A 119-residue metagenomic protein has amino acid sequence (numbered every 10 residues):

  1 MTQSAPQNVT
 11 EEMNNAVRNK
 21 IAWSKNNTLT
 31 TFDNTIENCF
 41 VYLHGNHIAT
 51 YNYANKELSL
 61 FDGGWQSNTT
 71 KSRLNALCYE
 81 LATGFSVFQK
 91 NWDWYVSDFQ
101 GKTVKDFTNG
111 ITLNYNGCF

Functional and structural regions predicted by a protein language model:
M1-F119: Terminal leader/tail segments of proteins
